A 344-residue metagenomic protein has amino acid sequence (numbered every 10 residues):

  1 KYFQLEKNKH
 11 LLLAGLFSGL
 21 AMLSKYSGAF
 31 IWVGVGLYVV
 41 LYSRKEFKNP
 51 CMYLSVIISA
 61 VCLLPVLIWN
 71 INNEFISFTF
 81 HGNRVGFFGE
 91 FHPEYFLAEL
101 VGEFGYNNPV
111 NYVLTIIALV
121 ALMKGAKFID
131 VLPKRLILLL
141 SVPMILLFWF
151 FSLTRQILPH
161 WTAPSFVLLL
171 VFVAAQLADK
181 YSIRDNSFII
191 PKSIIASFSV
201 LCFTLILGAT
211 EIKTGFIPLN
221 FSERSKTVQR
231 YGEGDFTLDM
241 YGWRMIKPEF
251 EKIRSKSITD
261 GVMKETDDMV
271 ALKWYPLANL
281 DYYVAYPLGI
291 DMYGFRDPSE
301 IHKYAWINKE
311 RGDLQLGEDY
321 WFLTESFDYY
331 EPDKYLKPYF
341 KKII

Functional and structural regions predicted by a protein language model:
K1-H10: Membrane-interface transmembrane helices that cradle and orient dolichyl/undecaprenyl
Q4, L37-Y42, F151, A174-A178 (+1 more regions): Membrane-water interface at transmembrane helix exits
L20, I31-K134, L140-R155: Transmembrane-lumen/periplasm boundary regions of multi-pass, lipid-linked membrane glycan transferases
R155-I189, S193, S197: Hydrophobic/aromatic-rich transmembrane helices and adjacent perimembrane loops
K180-S222: Signature aromatic-anchored transmembrane alpha helix within multi-pass, membrane-resident enzymes that catalyze glycan
G232-G234, L238-I344: Luminal/periplasmic acceptor-recognition loop/helix of membrane-associated glycosyltransferases
